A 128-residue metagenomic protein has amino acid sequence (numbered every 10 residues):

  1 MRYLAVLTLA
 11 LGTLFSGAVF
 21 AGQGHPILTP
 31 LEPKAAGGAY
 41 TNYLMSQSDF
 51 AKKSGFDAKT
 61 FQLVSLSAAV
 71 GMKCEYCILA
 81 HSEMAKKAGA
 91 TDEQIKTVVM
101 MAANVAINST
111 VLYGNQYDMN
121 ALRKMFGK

Functional and structural regions predicted by a protein language model:
R2-L4, G17-A18, E93, V98: Residue-level marker of intrinsically disordered, low-complexity segments enriched for small/polar residues
Y3, A10-F61, K87, Y113-K128: Acidic, glycine/proline-rich low-complexity segments that act as flexible tails and inter-domain linkers
Q62-V105: Mid-chain, structured segments of secreted extracytoplasmic proteins
M101, A106-M119: C-terminal structural segments of small proteins and small subunits
